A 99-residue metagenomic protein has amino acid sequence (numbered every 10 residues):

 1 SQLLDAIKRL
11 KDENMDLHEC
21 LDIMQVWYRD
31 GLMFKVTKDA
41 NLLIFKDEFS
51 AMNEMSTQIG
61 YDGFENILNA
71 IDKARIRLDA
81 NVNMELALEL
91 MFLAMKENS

Functional and structural regions predicted by a protein language model:
S1-D62, N66-D79, L86-L90, A94-K96: AAA+ P-loop NTPase domains with strong preference for DNA replication initiators and clamp-loader complexes
